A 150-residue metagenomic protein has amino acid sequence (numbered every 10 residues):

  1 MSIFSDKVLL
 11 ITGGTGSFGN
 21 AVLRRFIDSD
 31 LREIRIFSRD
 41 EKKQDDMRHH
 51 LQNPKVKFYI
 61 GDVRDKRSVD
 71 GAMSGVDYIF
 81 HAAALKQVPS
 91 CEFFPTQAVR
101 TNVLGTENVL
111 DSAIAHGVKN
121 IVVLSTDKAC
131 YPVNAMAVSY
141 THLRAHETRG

Functional and structural regions predicted by a protein language model:
T12-R25: N-terminal Rossmann NAD(P)H-binding glycine-rich loop of SDR-like oxidoreductase domains
L31-K43: Conserved glycine-rich Rossmann-like NAD(P)H-binding loop of the short-chain dehydrogenase/reductase
S38, I60, R100: Conserved residues in the N-terminal Rossmann fold of short-chain dehydrogenase/reductase
K42, R64, K86: Adenine-nucleotide cofactor-binding loop residues
M47-N53: Short, conserved SAM-binding/catalytic segment of Class I S-adenosyl-L-methionine-dependent methyltransferases
I60-Y78: Conserved Rossmann-fold cofactor-binding substructure of NAD(P)-dependent oxidoreductases
Y78-H81, L85-Y140: Conserved Rossmann-fold NAD(P)-dependent oxidoreductase catalytic core, especially the SDR/UDP-sugar
T141-G150: Conserved small/polar residues in nucleotide/adenosyl-binding loops
